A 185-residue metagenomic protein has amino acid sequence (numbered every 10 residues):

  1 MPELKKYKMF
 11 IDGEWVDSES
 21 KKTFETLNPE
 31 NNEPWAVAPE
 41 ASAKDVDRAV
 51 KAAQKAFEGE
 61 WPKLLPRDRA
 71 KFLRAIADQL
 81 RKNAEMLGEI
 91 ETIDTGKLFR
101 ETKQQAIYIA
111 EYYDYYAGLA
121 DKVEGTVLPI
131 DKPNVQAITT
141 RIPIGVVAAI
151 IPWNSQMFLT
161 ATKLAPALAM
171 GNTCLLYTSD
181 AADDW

Functional and structural regions predicted by a protein language model:
M1-V37, K71, A75, G125-I150: Terminal low-complexity tails and localization/encapsulation signals of metabolic enzymes
E33-E124: Glycine-rich loop-to-alpha-helix module at the N-terminal edge of alpha/beta enzyme cores
P152-T162: Conserved coil-to-alpha-helix start sites within the AMP-binding
L168-A169: Short hydrophobic alpha-helices that are characteristic scaffold elements of the AMP-binding
T173: Residue-level detector of anion-binding/catalytic polar loops
Y177-W185: Single conserved hydrophobic/aromatic residue that forms the stacking wall/gate of nucleotide- or nucleobase-binding
